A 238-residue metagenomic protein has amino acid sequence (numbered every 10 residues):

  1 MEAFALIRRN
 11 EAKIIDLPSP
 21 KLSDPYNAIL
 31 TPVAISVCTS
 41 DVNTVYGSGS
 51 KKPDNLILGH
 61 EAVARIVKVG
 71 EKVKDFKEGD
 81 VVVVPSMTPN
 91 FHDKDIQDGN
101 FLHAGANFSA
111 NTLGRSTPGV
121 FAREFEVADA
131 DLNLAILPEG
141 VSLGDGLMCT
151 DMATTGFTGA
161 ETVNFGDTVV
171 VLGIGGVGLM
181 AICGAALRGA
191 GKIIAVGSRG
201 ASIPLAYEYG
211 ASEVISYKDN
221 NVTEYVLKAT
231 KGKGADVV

Functional and structural regions predicted by a protein language model:
E2, K13, T31, V63-R65 (+1 more regions): Residues located in well-ordered beta-strands
P20-I35, S48-Q97, P118, P138-V141: Glycine-rich beta-strand-centered segment in the early N-terminal region that forms part of a ligand/cofactor-binding
C38, V177, A201: Conserved Rossmann-like nucleotide-cofactor binding loop
S40-Y46: Cytochrome P450 core scaffold surrounding the K-helix E-X-X-R motif and the conserved "meander" helix-loop region
G59, G178-L179: N-terminal Rossmann-fold NAD(P) dinucleotide-binding loop
N90-L172: NAD(P)H dinucleotide-binding glycine-rich loop of Rossmann-like/cofactor-binding domains, especially the beta1-alpha1
V171-I174, A186-V238: Adenosine-nucleotide cofactor-binding segment
